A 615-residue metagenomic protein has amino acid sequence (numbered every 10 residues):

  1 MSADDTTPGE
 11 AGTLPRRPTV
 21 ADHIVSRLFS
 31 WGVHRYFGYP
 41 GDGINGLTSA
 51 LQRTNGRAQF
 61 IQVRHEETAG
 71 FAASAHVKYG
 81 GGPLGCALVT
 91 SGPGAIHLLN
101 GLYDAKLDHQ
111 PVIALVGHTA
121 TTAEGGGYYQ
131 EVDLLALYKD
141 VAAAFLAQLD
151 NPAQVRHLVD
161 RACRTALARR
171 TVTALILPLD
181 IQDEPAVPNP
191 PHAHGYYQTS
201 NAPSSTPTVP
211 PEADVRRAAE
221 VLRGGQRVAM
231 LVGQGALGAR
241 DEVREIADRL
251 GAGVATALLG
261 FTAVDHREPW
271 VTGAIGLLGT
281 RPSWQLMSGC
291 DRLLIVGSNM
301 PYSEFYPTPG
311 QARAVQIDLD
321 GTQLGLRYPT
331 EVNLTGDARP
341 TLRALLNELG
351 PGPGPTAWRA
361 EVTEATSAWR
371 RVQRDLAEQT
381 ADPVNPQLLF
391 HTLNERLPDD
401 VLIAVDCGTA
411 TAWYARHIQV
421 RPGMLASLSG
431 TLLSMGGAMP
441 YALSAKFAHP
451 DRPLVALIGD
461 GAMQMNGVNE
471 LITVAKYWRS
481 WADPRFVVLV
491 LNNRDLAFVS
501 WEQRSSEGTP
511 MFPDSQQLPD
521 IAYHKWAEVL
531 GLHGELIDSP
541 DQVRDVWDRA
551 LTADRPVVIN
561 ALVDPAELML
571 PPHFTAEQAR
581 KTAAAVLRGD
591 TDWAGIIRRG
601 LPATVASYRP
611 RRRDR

Functional and structural regions predicted by a protein language model:
S2-G354, R396-D399, P453, W478-V488 (+2 more regions): N-terminal alpha/beta PP-like core and its mobile active-site loop of ThDP/TPP-dependent enzymes
S2-R16, A153, N201, E220 (+5 more regions): Phosphate/pyrophosphate-binding active-site segments
A21-V25, F29-H34, D42, L47-Q52 (+1 more regions): Active-site diphosphate/adenylate-binding microenvironment
D22, G41, R240, W284 (+7 more regions): Conserved structured core elements
Y39-D42, F60-F71, A87-P93, D150-N151 (+6 more regions): Active-site nucleophile and cofactor-binding loops and adjacent substrate-binding regions of central metabolic enzymes
E66, D291, D318, D406 (+3 more regions): Acidic active-site catalytic centers that drive phospho-/nucleotidyl reactions and related ester hydrolyses
L115, A123-Q130, G325-R327, N333-T335 (+3 more regions): Thiamine diphosphate
T280, P386-Q387, R544: Conserved glycosyltransferase catalytic-site signature
